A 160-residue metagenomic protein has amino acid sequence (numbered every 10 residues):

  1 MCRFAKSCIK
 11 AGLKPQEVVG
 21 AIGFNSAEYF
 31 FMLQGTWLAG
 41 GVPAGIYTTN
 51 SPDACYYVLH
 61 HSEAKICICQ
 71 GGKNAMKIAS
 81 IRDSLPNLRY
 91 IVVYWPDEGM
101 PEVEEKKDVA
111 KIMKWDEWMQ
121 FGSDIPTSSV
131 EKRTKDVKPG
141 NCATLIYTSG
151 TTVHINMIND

Functional and structural regions predicted by a protein language model:
M1-R3, P139, I158-D160: Conserved structural elements of the adenylate-forming
F4-P52: Conserved AMP-binding/adenylate-forming
A5, C55-Y56, T134: Short hydrophobic/charged patches on amphipathic alpha-helices used for structural packing and interfaces
V19, T36, C67, C142 (+1 more regions): Conserved S/T- and glycine-rich ATP-binding loop of Class I adenylate-forming
N50-S84: Conserved ATP-dependent adenylate/AMP-binding module captured primarily in the ANL superfamily
K73-I78, D97-V103: Short, charged/polar "capping" segments at the starts of alpha-helices and the immediately preceding loops
V93, I112-D116, Q120-Y147, H154: Conserved pre-ATP/AMP-binding loop-to-beta segment of ANL
